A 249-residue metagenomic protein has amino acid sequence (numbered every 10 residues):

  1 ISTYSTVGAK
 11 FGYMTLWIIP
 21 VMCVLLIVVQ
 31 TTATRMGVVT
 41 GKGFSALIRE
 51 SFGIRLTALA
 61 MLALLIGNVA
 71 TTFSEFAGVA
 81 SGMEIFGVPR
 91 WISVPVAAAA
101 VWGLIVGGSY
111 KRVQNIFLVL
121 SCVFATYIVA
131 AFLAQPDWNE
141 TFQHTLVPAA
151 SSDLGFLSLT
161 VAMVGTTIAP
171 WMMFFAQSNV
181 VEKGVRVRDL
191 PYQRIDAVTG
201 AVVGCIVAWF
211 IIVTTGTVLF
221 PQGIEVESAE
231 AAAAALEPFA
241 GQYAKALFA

Functional and structural regions predicted by a protein language model:
S2-T6, R112, F174-V203, P221-A234: Hydrophobic, small-residue-rich membrane helices and short re-entrant helix-turn-helix hairpins that build
T3-G8, T31-L56, P191, Q222-E237: Flexible loop linkers connecting adjacent transmembrane helices in multi-pass alpha-helical membrane transporters
I18-S51, A60-A70: Juxtamembrane transmembrane-helix boundary signature
L25-V39, V180-V181, V202-A231: Extracellular/periplasmic helix-exit of transmembrane alpha-helices
G53-I66, S152-M163, C205-T215, A240-A249: Select transmembrane alpha-helical segments in multipass membrane proteins
M61-L65, I85-V106, V123-Y127: Transmembrane alpha-helical segments of multi-pass small-molecule transport proteins
E75-I85, A98-L120: Membrane-water interface regions at transmembrane-helix termini and the short interhelical loops of multi-pass membrane
C122-A149, D153, L157-S178: Hydrophobic alpha-helical segments and their helix-loop junctions in multi-pass secondary transporters
